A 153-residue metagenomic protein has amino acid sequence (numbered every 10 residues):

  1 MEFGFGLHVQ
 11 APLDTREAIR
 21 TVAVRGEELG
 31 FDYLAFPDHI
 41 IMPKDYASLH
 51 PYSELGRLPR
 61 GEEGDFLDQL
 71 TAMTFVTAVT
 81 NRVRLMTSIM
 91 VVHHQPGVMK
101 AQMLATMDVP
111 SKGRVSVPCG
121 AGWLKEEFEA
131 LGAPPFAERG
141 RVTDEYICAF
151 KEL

Functional and structural regions predicted by a protein language model:
M1-V79: N-terminal beta1-alpha1-beta2 module of alpha/beta enzyme domains
E2-E17, V92-L153: Flexible, glycine-rich active-site loops centered on histidine and acidic residues that chelate a metal or position
E27-E28, T74-R82, L104, D108-V115: Acidic (Asp/Glu)-rich catalytic clusters
Y33, P59-R60, R82, A121-L124 (+1 more regions): Preference for short coil/turn "hinge" residues that link or interrupt alpha-helices
L34, L85, V115-V117: Hydrophobic residues within beta-strands of alpha/beta enzymes
T87-M90: Loop-to-helix entry region of an early transmembrane alpha helix in multi-pass inner-membrane enzymes
